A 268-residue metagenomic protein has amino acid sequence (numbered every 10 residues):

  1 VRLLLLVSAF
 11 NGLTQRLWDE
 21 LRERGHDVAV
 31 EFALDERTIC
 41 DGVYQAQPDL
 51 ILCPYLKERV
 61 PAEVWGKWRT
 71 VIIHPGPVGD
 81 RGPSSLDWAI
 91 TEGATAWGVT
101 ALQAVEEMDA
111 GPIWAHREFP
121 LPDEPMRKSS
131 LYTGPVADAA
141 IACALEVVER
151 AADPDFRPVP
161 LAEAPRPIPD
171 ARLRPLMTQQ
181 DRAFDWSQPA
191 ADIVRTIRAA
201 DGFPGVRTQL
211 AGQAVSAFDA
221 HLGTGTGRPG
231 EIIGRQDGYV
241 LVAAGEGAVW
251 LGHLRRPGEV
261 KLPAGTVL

Functional and structural regions predicted by a protein language model:
V1-D19: N-terminal beta1-alpha1 ligand-phosphate binding loop
L4, P54-L173: Donor/substrate-binding cores of folate-linked one-carbon enzymes
L5-A9, D181, D185-L268: An anion-binding loop in the catalytic cleft
F10-G12, D35-E36, Y55-V60: Short, polar loop motifs at secondary-structure junctions
D27-R37: A short beta-strand-loop structural module common to alpha/beta enzyme folds
I39-A46: Short amphipathic alpha-helix with an adjacent loop that forms part of the alpha/beta core around
D49-L50: Short, Asp-centered acidic motifs that coordinate Mg2+ and/or phosphate in catalytic or ligand-binding sites
I168-F184: PAPS-dependent sulfotransferase catalytic core
